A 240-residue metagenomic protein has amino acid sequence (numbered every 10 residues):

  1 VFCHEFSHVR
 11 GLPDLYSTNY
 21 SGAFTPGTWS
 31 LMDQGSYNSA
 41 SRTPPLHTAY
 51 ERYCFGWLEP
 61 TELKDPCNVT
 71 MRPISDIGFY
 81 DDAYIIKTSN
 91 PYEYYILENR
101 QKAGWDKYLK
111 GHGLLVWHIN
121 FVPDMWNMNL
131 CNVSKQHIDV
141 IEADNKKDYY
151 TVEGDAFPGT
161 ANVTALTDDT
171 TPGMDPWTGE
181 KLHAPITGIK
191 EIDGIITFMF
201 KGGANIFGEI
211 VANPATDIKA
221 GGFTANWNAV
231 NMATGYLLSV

Functional and structural regions predicted by a protein language model:
V1-L109, I119-V122: Extracellular hydrolytic enzyme modules, especially secreted metalloproteases of the metzincin/thermolysin-like class
A23, S39-S41, L46, Y149 (+5 more regions): A detector of low-complexity, intrinsically disordered, Ser/Thr/Gly/Pro/Ala-rich segments
S39, G104, P123, K219-A225 (+1 more regions): A broad, structure-centric signal for solvent-exposed, well-ordered loop/edge residues that line or flank functional
V69-M71, I86, V116, V140 (+5 more regions): Hydrophobic beta-strand residues in large extracellular and virion-surface proteins
D76-A204: Extracellular low-complexity, Gly/Ser/Thr-rich intrinsically disordered linkers and protease-sensitive activation/hinge
A204-M232: Pro/Thr/Ser/Gly-rich low-complexity, intrinsically disordered linker/stalk tracts
M232-V240: Extracellular low-complexity, O-glycosylation-prone stalks/linkers
